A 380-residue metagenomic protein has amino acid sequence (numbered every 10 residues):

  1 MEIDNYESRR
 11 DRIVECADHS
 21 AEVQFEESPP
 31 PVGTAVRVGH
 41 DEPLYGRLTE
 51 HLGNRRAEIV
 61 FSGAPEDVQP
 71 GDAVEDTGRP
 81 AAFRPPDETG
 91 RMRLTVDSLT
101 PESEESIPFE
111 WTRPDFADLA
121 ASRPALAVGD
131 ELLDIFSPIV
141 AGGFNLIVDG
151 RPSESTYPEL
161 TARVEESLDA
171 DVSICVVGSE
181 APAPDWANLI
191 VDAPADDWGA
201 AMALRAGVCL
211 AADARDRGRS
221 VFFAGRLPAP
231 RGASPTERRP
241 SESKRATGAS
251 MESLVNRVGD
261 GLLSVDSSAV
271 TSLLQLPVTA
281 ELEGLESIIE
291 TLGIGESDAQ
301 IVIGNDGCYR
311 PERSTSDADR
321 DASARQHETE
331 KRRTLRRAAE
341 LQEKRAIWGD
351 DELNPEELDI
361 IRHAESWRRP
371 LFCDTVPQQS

Functional and structural regions predicted by a protein language model:
M1-L94, S98-S103: N-terminal accessory targeting/assembly segments
E2, Y45-G46, A81-P86, P101-E105 (+5 more regions): Active-site phosphate-binding and catalytic loops of NTP-dependent enzymes
V14, T49, V60, E75 (+7 more regions): Residues in well-ordered beta-strands of folded domains
D18, G53, T100, P114 (+2 more regions): Residues that form or immediately flank small-molecule/cofactor binding pockets and catalytic motifs
E27, E42, G63, P80 (+5 more regions): A broadly conserved detector of short glycine/acidic/proline-rich loop/turn motifs that flank catalytic sites and bind
D72-F144, P158-T161, W186-M202: P-loop NTPase nucleotide-binding/switch module
I135-S380: P-loop NTPase catalytic core
